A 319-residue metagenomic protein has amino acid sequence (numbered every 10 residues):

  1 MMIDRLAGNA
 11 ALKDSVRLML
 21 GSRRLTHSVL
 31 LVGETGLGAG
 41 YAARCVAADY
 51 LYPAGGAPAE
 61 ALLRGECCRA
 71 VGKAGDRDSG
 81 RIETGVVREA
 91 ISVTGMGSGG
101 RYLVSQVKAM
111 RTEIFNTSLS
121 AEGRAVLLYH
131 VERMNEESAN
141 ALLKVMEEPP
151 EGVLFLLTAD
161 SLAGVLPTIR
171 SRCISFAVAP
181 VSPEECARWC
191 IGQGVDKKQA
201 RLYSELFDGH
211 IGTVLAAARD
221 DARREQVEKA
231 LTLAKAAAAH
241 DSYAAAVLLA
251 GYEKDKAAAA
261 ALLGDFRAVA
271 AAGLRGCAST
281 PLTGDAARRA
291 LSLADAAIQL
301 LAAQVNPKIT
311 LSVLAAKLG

Functional and structural regions predicted by a protein language model:
M1-P58, G80-R81, E151-V153, D160-G319: Charged, glycine-rich active-site and insertion segments that engage polyanionic ligands
M2-E137: Clamp-loader machinery-focused feature within the broader ASCE/P-loop NTPase space
E89-I91, V145, L291-D295: A general secondary-structure boundary signal
Q106, V126, H130, M134 (+5 more regions): Helical "lid/switch" subdomain of P-loop NTPase nucleotide-binding domains
T112, K144, P167, S171: Conserved adenine-binding aromatic site and its adjacent loop/helix in ATP-hydrolyzing domains
F115, N140-L156: Conserved catalytic/switch belt of AAA+ P-loop NTPases
